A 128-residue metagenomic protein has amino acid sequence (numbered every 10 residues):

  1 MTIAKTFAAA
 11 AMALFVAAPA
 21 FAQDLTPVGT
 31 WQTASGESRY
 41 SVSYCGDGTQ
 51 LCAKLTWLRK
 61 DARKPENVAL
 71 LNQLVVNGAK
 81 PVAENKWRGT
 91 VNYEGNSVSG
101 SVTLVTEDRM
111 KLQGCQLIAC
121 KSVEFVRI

Functional and structural regions predicted by a protein language model:
M1-A10: Bacterial N-terminal signal peptides that target proteins for export
A9-A10, D24, S35, V105 (+1 more regions): Short, solvent-exposed coil/turn segments
A9-A17: Bacterial N-terminal signal peptides
A18-D24: Sec/Tat signal peptide C-region and signal peptidase I cleavage site
L25-V28, Q32-G100: Central antiparallel beta-sheet cores of small beta-barrel/beta-sandwich binding domains
N92-Y93, S99-S122: Short, exposed beta-strand-loop hairpins at the edges of beta-sheets in extracellular/periplasmic proteins
R127-I128: Short, solvent-exposed mixed-charge patches
